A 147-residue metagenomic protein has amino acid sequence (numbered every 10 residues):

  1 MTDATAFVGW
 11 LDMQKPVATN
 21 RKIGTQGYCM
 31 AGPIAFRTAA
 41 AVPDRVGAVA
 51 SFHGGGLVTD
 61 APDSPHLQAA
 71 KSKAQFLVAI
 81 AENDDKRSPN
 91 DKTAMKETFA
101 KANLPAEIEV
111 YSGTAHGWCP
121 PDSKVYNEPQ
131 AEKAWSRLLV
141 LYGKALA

Functional and structural regions predicted by a protein language model:
M1-A147: N-terminal cap/leader regions of alpha/beta-hydrolase-fold enzymes, predominantly small-molecule hydrolases
